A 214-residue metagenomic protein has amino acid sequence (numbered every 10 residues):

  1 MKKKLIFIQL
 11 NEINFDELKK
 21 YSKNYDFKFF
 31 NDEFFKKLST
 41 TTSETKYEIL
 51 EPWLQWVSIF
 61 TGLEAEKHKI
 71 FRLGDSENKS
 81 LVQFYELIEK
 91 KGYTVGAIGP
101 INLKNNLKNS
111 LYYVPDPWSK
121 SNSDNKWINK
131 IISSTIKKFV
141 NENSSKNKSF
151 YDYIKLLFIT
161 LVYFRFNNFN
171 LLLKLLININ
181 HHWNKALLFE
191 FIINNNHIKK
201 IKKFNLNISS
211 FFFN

Functional and structural regions predicted by a protein language model:
K2-L18, I59, I88, N207-N214: Beta-strand elements within well-structured catalytic alpha/beta cores of enzymes that handle phosphate/sulfate esters
K2-L5, S43-E44, L54, H68 (+2 more regions): Generic preference for well-ordered secondary structure
K4-F7, N31-F35, S58-L63, L171-K174: Short amphipathic alpha-helical segments, especially helix-boundary/capping motifs
L5-K28, L171-F189: Short, charged N-terminal helix-start/capping segments
L10, L18-S22, F30-N31, F60 (+2 more regions): Non-transmembrane alpha-helical segments in soluble domains of secreted/periplasmic/extracellular proteins
D16-Q55, G62-K67, T94-I98: Short, structured active-site-proximal loop/turn typified by the sulfatase FGly-forming signature C/S-X-P-X-R
G62-N214: His/Asp/Glu-rich, glycine-adjacent segments that coordinate divalent cations and/or stabilize oxyanion chemistry on
